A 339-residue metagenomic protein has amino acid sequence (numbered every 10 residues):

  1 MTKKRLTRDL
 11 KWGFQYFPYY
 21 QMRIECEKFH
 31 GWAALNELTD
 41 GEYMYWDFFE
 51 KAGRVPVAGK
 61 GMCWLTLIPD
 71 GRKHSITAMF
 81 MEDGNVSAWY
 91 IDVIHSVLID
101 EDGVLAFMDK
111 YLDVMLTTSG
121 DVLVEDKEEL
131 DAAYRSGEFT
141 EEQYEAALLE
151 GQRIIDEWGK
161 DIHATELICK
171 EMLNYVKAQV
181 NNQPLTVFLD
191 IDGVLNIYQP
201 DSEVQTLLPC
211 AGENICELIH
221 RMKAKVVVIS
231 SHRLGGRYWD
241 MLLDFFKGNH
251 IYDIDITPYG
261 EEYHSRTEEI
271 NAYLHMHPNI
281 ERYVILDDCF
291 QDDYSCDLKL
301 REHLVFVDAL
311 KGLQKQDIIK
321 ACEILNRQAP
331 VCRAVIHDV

Functional and structural regions predicted by a protein language model:
M1-M62: Charge-rich, low-complexity N-terminal segments
V57-I99, F107-L112: Phosphate/ribose-recognition catalytic cores of enzymes acting on nucleotide-derived substrates
Y90-G137, S295-C296: Conserved, surface-exposed functional patches that form binding/active-site neighborhoods
I91-I94, L189, I229-H232, L286-D288: Short His-Asn-centered micro-motif
S96, V194-L195, R233-G235, C289-D292 (+1 more regions): Short, solvent-exposed loop/turn segments at secondary-structure junctions
E150-V180: Cysteine/selenocysteine-centered motifs that mediate thiol-based redox chemistry or coordinate metal-sulfur cofactors
N182-H264: Alpha-helical substrate-recognition element adjacent to the catalytic core
D240-V339: C-terminal cap/substrate-recognition subdomain and adjoining C-terminal extension of metal-dependent phosphatase-like
